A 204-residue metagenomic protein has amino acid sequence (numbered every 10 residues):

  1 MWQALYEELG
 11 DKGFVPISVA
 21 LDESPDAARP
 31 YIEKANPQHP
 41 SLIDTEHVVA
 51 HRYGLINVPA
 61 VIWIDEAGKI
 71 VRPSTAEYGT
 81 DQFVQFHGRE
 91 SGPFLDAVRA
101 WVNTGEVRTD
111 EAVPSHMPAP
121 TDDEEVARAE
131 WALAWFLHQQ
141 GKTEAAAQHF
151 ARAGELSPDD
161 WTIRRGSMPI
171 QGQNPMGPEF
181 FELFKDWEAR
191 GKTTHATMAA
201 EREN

Functional and structural regions predicted by a protein language model:
M1-K34, T45-E46: Structural microenvironment flanking redox-active thiols in thiol-disulfide oxidoreductases
R29-V58, I62-I64: Short, internal strand/loop/helix patches that form the active-site neighborhood or redox-interaction surface
D65-K142, Q171: Thiol-/selenol-based redox modules, centered on thioredoxin-like and closely related oxidoreductase domains
E124, S157-P158: Short coil turns that delineate tetratricopeptide repeat
I170-M198: Alpha-helical linker/edge segments of TPR/alpha-solenoid repeat scaffolds and analogous pre-/post-domain helices
